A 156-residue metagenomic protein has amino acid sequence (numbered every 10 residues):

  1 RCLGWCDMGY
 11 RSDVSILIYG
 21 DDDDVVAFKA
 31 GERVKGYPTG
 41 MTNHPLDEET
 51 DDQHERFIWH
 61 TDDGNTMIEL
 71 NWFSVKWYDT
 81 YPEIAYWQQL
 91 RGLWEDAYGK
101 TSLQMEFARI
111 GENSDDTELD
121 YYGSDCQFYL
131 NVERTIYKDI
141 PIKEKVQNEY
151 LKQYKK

Functional and structural regions predicted by a protein language model:
R1-D7, L151-K156: Classical N-terminal secretory signal peptides
C2-R33: Short, extreme N-terminal segment that most often corresponds to the first beta-strand
G31-K156: Charged interaction segments
